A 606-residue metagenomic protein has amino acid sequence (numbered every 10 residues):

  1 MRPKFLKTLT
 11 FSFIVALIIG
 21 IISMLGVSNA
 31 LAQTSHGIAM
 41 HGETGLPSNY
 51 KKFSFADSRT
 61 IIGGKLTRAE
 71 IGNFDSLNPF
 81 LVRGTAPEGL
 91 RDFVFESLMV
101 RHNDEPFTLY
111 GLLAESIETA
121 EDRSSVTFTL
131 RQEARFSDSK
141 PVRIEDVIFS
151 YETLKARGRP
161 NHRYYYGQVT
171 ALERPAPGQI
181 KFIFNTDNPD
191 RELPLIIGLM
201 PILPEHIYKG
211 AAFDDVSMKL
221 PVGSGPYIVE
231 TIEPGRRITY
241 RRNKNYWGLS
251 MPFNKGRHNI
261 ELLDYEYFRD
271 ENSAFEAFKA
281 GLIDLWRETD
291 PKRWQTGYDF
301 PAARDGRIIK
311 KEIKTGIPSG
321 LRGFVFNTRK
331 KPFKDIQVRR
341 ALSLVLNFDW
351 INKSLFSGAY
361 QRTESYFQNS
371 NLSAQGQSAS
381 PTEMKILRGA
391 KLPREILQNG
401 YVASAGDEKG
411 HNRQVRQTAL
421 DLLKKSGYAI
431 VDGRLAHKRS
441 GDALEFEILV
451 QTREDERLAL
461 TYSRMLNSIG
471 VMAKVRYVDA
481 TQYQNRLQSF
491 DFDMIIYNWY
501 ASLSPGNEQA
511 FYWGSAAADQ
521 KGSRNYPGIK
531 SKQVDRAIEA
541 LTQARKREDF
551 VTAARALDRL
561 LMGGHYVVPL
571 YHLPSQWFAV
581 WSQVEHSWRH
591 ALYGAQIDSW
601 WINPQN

Functional and structural regions predicted by a protein language model:
K7, T129, Y164-Y208, P226-E233 (+1 more regions): Surface-exposed binding/hinge segments that line and control ligand-binding clefts or catalytic entry sites
Q33-D122, E152, V222: N-terminal lobe/hinge region of extracytoplasmic solute-binding protein
T34, K52, G72-G89, L113 (+6 more regions): A structural "hinge/loop" feature
G37, E70, A86, F93 (+7 more regions): Detector for C-terminal structural segments
G45, F95-E105, I197-R257, E261-L262 (+4 more regions): Gly/Pro-rich hinge or "lid" segments in bacterial periplasmic/extracellular proteins
A56-I61, R83-L90, S116-P160, P175 (+5 more regions): Aromatic- and charge-enriched surface segment that lines or borders ligand/interaction sites
R131, D215, G248-Y298, R340 (+3 more regions): Ligand-site clamp/hinge motif
A171-R174, E230-R241, E266-K330, Q337-A341 (+3 more regions): Extracellular/periplasmic solute-recognition and catalytic clefts
